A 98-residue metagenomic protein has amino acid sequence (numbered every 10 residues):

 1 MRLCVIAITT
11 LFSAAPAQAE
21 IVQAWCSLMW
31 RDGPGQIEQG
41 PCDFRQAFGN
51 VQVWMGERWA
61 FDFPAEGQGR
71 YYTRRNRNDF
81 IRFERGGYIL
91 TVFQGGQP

Functional and structural regions predicted by a protein language model:
M1-C4: Positively charged n-region of N-terminal signal peptides that target proteins for export
S13-P16: N-terminal signal peptide c-region/cleavage motif recognized by signal peptidases
A19-P98: Cysteine-centric segments in proteins
